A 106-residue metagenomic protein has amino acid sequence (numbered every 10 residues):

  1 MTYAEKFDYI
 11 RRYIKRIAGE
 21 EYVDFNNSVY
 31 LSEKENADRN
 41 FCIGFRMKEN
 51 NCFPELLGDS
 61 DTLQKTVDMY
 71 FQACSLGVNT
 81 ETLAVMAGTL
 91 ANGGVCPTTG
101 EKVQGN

Functional and structural regions predicted by a protein language model:
M1-S75: Active-site-adjacent helix/loop patches that line small-molecule binding or acyl-intermediate pockets
S75-V78, Q104-G105: Short, conserved, surface-exposed binding loops centered on an aromatic residue
G77-C96: Active-site-proximal alpha-helical segments within enzyme catalytic domains
G94-N106: Conserved active-site-proximal loop/helix segments of enzymes involved in bacterial cell-wall and related
